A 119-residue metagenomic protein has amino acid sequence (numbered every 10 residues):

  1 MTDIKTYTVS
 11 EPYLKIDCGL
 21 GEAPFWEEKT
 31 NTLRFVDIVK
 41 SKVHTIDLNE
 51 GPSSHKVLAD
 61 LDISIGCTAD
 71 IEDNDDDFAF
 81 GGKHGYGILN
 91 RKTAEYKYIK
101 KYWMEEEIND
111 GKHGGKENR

Functional and structural regions predicted by a protein language model:
T2-C18, L48-S53, K100: A short helix->beta-strand "capping" segment at the edge of beta-propeller domains
E11-K42, S64-C67: Beta-strand-rich domains and repeat architectures in extracellular enzymes and scaffolds, especially beta-propellers
P12-G19, V57-I63, I99-E106: Surface loop/turn motifs at the tips and blade-to-blade linkers of beta-strand repeat domains
E27-T30, D70-D75, H113-E117: Residue-level detector of Asp-centered blade-edge/turn motifs that repeat once per structural unit in beta-propeller
S41-V43, Y86-I88: Structural signal for beta-propeller blades
D47-G51, N90-A94: Short loop/turn segments that connect beta-strands within beta-propeller blades
E95-R119: Hydrophobic alpha-helical segments and helix pairs
